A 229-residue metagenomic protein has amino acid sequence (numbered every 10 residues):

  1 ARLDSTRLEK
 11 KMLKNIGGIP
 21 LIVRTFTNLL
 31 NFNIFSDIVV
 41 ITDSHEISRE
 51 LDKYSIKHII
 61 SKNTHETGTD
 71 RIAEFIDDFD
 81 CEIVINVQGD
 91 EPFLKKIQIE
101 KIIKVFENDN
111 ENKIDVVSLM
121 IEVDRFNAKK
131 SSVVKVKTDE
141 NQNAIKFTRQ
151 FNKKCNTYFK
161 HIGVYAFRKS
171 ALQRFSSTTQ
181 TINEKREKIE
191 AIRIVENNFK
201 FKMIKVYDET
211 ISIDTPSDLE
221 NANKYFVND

Functional and structural regions predicted by a protein language model:
A1-T42: N-terminal glycine-rich phosphate-binding loop and ensuing alpha1 helix
F35, C81, E111-I114, F199: Short, high-confidence coil segments that cap the C-terminus of an alpha-helix and link into the following beta-strand
I38-V40, V84, V116-V117, A144 (+1 more regions): Hydrophobic/aromatic residues located in beta-strands of well-ordered beta-sheets within soluble catalytic
V39, H45-K104: Short phosphate-binding loop-to-helix
T42-D43, L94, F167, D214: A conserved hydrophobic position in a structured secondary element of the catalytic/binding core that shapes
T67, Y158-D229: Conserved alpha/beta core of the MobA/IspD/sugar-nucleotide pyrophosphorylase nucleotidyltransferase superfamily
L94-T181: Conserved core of the sugar-phosphate nucleotidyltransferase
